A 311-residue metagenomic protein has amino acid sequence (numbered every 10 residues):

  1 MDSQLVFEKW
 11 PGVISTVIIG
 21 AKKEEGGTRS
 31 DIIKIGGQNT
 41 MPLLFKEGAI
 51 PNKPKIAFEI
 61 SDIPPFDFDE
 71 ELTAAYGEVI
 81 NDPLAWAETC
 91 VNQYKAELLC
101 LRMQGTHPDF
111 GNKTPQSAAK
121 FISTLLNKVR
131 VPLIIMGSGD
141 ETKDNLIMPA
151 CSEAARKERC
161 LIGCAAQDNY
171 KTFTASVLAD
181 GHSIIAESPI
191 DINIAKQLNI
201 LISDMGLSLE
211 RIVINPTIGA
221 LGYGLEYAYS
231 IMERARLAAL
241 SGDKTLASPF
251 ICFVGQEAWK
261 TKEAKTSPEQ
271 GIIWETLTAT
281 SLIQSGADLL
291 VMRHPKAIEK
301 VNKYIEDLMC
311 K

Functional and structural regions predicted by a protein language model:
M1-G77: N-terminal amphipathic alpha-helix/helix-capping segment at the start of soluble metabolic enzymes
K9-P11, K55-A85, F110-K113, G137 (+4 more regions): Active-site mouth loops of central-metabolism enzymes
K53-E59, E97-C100, P132-I134, R159-L161 (+4 more regions): Structural preference for beta-strand elements that scaffold enzyme active sites
D67-E71, K95-T124, V129, I135-T142 (+1 more regions): Glycine-rich, proline-tolerant flexible connector loops at the mouths of alpha/beta enzymes
V91-Y94, I122-K128, P149-R156, T172-D180 (+1 more regions): Acidic (Asp/Glu)-rich catalytic clusters
F110-M136, P149-K157, E233-S248, C252 (+1 more regions): Alpha-helix-loop-beta-strand connector modules within alpha/beta enzyme cores
K157-Q167: Acidic, His- and aromatic-enriched active-site or binding-groove loops in soluble protein domains that engage sugars
D168-Y304: Catalytic alpha/beta core domains of metabolic enzymes, predominantly
